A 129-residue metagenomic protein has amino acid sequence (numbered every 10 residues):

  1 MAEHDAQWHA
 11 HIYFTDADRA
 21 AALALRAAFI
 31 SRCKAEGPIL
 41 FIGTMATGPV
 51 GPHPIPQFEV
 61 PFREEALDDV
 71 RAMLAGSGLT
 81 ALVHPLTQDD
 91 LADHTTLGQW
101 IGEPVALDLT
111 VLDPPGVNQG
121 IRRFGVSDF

Functional and structural regions predicted by a protein language model:
M1-F129: Long, contiguous binding/interaction regions
